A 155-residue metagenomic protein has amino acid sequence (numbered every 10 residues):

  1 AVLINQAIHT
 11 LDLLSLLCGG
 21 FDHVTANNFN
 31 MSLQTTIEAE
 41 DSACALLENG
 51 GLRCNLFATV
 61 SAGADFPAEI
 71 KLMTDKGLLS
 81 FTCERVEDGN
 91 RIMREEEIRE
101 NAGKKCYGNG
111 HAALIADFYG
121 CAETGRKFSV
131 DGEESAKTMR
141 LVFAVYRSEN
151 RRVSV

Functional and structural regions predicted by a protein language model:
A1, A102-K105, T124-F128: Active-site rim elements
A1-R53, T59-A64, E133: Rossmann-like dinucleotide-binding domain that binds NAD(P)(H)
H9-D12, A113, R140: Active-site phosphate/pyrophosphate-handling residues
G19-A26, L52-R53, G77, E123 (+3 more regions): Generic structural signal for secondary-structure transition and capping sites
L33-S42, N49-A113: NAD(P)-dinucleotide binding in Rossmann-like oxidoreductases
D117-V155: C-terminal helix-rich "cap/oligomerization" subdomain common to oxidoreductases
